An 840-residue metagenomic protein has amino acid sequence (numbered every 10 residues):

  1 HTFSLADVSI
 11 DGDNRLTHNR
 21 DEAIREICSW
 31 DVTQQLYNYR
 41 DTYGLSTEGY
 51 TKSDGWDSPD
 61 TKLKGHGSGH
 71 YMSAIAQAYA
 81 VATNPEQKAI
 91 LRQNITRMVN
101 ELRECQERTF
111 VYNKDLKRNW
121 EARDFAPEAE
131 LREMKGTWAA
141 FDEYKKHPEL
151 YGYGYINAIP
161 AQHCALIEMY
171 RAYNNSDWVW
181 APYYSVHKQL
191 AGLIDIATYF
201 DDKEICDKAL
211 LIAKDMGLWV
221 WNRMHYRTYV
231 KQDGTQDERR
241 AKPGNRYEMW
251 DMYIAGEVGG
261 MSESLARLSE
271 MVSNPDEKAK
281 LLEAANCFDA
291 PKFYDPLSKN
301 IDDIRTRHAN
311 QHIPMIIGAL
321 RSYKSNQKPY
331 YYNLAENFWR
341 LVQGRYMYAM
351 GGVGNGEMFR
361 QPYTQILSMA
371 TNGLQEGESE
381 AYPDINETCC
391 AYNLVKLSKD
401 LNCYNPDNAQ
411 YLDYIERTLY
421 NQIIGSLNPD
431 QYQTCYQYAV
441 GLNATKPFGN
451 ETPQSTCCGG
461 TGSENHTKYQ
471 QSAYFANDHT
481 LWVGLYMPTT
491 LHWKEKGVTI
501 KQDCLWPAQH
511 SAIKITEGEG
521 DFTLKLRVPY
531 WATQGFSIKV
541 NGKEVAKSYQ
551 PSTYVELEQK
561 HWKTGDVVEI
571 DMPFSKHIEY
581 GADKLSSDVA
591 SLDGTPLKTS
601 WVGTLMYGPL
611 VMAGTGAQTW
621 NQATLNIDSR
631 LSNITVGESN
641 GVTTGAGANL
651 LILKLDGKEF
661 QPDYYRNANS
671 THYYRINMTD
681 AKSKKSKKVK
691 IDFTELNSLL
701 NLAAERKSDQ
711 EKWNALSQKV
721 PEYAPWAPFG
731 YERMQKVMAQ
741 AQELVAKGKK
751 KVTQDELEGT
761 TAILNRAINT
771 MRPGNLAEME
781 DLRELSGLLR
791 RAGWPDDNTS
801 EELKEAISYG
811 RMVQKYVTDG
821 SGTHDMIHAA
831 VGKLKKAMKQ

Functional and structural regions predicted by a protein language model:
H1-P85, A89, R123-H147, A161-F200 (+4 more regions): Aromatic (Trp/Tyr) and acidic
S4, D11-G12, N19, E86-C105 (+7 more regions): Extended, well-ordered alpha-helical scaffold segments
E86-R171, Y346-M358: Helix-terminus loop motifs that line ligand-binding clefts
L211-S325: Hydrophobic, small-residue-rich alpha-helical packing segments that form membrane-like cores
A335, L412-N421, S426-K514, Q550 (+1 more regions): C-terminal beta-rich recognition modules with glycine/proline-rich loops and embedded aromatic residues
F522-K525, L557-S575: C-terminal beta-strand-rich structural cap/linker in extracellular carbohydrate-active enzymes
T533-E558, I578-S586: Solvent-exposed beta-strand/loop surfaces of large extracellular or lumenal domains
S686-Q840: Beta-rich interaction/scaffold domains
